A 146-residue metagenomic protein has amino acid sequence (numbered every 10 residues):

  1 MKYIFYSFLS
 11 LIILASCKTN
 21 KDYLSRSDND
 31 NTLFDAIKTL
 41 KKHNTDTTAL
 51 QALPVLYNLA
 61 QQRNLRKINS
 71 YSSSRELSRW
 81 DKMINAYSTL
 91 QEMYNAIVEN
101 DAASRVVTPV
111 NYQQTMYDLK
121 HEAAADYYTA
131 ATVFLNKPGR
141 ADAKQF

Functional and structural regions predicted by a protein language model:
K2-S7: Sec-dependent signal peptide recognition, specifically the positively charged N-region followed immediately by
L11-D35: Bacterial Sec signal peptide processing site at the extreme N-terminus
Y23-L24, D35-T39, T48-L56: Generic N-terminal amphipathic/basic segments
N29, H43-D46: Residue-level recognition of tetratricopeptide repeat
A36-L40, I68-Y71: Leucine-/aliphatic-rich long alpha-helical segments
D46-Q145: Post-signal peptide N-terminal segment of secreted/secretory-pathway proteins
